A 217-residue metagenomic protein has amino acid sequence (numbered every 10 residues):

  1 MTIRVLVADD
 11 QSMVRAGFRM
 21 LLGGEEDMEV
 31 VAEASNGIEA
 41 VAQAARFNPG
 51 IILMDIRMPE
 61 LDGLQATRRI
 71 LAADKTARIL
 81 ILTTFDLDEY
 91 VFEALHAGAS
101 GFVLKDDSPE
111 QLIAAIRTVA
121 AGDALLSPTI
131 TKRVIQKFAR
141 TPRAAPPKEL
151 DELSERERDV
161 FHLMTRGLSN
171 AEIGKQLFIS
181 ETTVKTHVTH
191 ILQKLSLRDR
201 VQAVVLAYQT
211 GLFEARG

Functional and structural regions predicted by a protein language model:
D9, D55, T83: Active-site residues of response regulator receiver
E33-I51: Acidic, metal-coordinating helix/loop segments flanking the phosphotransfer/catalytic sites of two-component signaling
N36-E39, L61-Q65: Acidic catalytic/metal-coordinating carboxylates
A42, L64-T76: Short amphipathic alpha-helix used as the core "switch/output" element in two-component signaling
M58: Receiver (REC) domain active-site loop signature in two-component systems and cognate sites in sensor histidine kinases
I135-L163, A171, E214-G217: Regulatory hinge/linker segments at domain boundaries that couple sensory/effector modules to output domains
G167-Q202: Recognition helix of helix-turn-helix DNA-binding domains
